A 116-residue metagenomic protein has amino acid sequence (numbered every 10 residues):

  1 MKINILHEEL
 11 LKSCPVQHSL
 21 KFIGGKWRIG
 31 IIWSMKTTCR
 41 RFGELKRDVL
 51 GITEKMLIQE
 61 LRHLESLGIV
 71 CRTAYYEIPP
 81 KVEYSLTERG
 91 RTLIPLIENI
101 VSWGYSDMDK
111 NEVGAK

Functional and structural regions predicted by a protein language model:
M1-K12, D48, E60, V101: Recognition helices and adjacent regulatory flanks at domain boundaries
M1-L10, S19-F22, I69, L96: Short, contiguous, well-ordered secondary-structure segments
K2-I3, R91-K116: Amphipathic alpha-helical dimerization/coiled-coil segments that flank or bridge DNA-binding/regulatory modules
E9, C71-Y75, T87: Long, contiguous secondary-structure blocks with strong helical propensity
L10-M56, E83, G114: N-terminal helix-turn-helix DNA-binding core of bacterial DNA-binding proteins
W33, E65, C71, I94-V101: A cross-family signal for key residues in well-ordered alpha-helices that form functional helical elements
G43-R72, P79: Canonical helix-turn-helix DNA-binding module
Y76-N99: Basic, amphipathic "hinge/linker" alpha-helix immediately C-terminal to the N-terminal HTH DNA-binding motif
